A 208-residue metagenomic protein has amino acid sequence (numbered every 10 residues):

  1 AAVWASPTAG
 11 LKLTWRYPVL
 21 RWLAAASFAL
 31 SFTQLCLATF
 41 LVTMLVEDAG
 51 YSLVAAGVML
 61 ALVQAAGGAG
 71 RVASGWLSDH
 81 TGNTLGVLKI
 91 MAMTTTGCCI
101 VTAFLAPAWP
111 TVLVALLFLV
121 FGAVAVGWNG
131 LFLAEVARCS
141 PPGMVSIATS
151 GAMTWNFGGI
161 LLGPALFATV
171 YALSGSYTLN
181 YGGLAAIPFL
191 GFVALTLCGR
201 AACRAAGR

Functional and structural regions predicted by a protein language model:
A1-A24: Juxtamembrane intracellular "pre-TM" segments in multi-pass secondary transporters
P18-S74, N129: Extracytoplasmic gate region of multi-pass secondary transporters
L45-V46, L77-S78, F167-G175: Interfacial helix-cap and linker-helix signal at transmembrane-aqueous boundaries of multi-pass secondary transporters
G70-N83, A172: Helix-to-loop junctions at the C-terminal end of transmembrane segments in multipass secondary transporters
T84-E135: C-terminal transmembrane helical hairpin of 12-TM major facilitator-type secondary transporters
A103-F104, G182-R208: Multi-pass alpha-helical transporter architecture, strongest for 12-TM Major Facilitator/SLC carriers used
A137-S174: A late C-terminal transmembrane helix in Major Facilitator Superfamily
A168-P188: A membrane-interface helix-boundary motif in multi-pass transporters
